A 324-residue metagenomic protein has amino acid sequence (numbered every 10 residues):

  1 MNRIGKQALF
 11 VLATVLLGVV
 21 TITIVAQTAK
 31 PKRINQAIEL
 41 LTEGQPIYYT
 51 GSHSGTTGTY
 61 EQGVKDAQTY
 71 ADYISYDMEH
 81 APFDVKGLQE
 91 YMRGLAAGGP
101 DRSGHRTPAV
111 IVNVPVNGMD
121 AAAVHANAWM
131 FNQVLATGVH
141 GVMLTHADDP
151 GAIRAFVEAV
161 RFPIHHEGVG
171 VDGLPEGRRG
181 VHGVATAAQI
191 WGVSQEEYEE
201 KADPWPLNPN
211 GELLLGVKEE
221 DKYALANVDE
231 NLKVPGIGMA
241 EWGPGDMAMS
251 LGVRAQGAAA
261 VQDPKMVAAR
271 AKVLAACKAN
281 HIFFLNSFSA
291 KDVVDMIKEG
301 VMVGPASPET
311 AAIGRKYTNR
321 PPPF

Functional and structural regions predicted by a protein language model:
M1-L12: Bacterial N-terminal signal peptides that target proteins for export
R3, T21-T23: Generic short N-terminal amphipathic or hydrophobic helices
V11-V20: Bacterial N-terminal signal peptides
I24-F324: Expand to "…catalyze enediolate/carbanion chemistry for C-C bond making/breaking, isomerization, decarboxylation
